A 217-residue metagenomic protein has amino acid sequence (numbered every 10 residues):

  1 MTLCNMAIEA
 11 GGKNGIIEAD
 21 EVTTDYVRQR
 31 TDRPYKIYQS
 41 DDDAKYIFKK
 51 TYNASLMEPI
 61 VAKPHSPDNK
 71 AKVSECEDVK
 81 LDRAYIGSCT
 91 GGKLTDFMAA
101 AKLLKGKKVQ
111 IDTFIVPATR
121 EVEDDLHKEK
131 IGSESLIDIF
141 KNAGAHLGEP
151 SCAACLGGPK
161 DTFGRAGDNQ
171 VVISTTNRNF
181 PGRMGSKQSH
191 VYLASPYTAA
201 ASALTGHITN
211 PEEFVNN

Functional and structural regions predicted by a protein language model:
M1-N217: Fe-S-dependent hydro-lyases/dehydratases of central metabolism
